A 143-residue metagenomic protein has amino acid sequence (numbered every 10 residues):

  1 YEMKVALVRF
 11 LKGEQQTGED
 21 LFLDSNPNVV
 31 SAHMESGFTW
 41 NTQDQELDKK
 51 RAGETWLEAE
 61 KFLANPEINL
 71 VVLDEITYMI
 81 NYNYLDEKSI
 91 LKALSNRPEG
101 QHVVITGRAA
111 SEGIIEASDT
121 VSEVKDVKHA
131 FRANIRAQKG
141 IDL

Functional and structural regions predicted by a protein language model:
Y1-F62: Conserved P-loop
N26-V30, E67, E99-Q101: A short helix-to-beta-strand connector/capping loop
T39, F62-A64, I76-L143: Replace "adjacent to P-loop NTPase cores in ATP/GTP-dependent enzymes" with "adjacent to NTP-binding cores
